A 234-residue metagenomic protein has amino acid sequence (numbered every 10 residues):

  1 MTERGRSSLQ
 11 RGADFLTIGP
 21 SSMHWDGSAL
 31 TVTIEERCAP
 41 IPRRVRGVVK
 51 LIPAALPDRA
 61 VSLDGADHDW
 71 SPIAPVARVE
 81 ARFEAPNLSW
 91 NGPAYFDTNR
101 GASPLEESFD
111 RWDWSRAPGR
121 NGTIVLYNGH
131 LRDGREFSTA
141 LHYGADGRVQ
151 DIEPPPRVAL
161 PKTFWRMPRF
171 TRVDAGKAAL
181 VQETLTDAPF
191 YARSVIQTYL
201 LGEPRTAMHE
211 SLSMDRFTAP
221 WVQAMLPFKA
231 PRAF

Functional and structural regions predicted by a protein language model:
M1-F234: Structured soluble/peripheral alpha/beta segments that form catalytic or ligand/cofactor-binding pockets
